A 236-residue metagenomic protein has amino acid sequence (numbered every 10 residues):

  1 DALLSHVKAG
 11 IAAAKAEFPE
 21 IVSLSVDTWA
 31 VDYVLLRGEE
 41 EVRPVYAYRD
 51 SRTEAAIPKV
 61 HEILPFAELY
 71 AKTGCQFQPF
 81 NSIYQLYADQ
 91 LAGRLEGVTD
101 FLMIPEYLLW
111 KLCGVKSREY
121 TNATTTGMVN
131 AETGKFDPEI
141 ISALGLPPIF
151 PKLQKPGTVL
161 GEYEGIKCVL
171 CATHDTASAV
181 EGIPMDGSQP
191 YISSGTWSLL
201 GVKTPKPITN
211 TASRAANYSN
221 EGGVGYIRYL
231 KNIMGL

Functional and structural regions predicted by a protein language model:
D1-P44, A55-K59, A71, G97-V98 (+2 more regions): N-terminal glycine/serine-rich phosphate-binding loop of ATP-dependent small-molecule kinases, especially carbohydrate
A16-Y48, T73-F80, L109-N130, G161: Short beta-strand-loop/turn "lid" adjacent to the catalytic site in phosphate-handling enzymes
R49-G93, V129-A143, L199, I208 (+1 more regions): Glycine-rich phosphate-binding loop plus the immediately following alpha-helix
A67-Y70, E96-V98, L144-L153: Short, surface-exposed acidic
Q85-A88, E106-C113: Short, hydrophobic/amphipathic alpha-helical patches that form generic packing surfaces within helical domains
D100-E106: NAD(P)-dependent dehydrogenases' Rossmann-like dinucleotide-binding region
T124-E221: ATP-dependent carbohydrate kinase catalytic cores
